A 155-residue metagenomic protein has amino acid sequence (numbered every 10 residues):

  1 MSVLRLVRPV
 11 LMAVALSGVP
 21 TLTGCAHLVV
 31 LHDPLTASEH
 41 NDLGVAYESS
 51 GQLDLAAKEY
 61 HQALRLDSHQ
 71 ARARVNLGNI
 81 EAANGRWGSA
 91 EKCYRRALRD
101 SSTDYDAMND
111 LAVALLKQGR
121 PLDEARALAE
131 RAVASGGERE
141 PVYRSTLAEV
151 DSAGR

Functional and structural regions predicted by a protein language model:
H32, L66, D100-S101, A134-G136: Structural marker of alpha-solenoid helical repeat scaffolds
T36, Q70, D104, R139-E140: Residue-level recognition of tetratricopeptide repeat
E39, A73, A107, V142-Y143: TPR alpha-solenoid repeat register
N41, E48, V75, A82 (+1 more regions): Position-specific recognition of the canonical hydrophobic site in helix A of tetratricopeptide repeat
D42, N76, D110, S145-T146: Canonical tetratricopeptide repeat
